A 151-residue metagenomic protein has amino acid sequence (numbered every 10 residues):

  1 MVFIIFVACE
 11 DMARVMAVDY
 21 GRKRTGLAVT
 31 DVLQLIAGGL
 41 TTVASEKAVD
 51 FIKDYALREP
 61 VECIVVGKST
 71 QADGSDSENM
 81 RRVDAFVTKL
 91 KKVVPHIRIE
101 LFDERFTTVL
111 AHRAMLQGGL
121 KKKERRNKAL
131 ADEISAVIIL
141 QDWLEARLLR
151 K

Functional and structural regions predicted by a protein language model:
V2-V18, R22-K23, A28-K151: Phosphate- and other anionic-substrate recognition elements at nucleic-acid/protein interfaces
